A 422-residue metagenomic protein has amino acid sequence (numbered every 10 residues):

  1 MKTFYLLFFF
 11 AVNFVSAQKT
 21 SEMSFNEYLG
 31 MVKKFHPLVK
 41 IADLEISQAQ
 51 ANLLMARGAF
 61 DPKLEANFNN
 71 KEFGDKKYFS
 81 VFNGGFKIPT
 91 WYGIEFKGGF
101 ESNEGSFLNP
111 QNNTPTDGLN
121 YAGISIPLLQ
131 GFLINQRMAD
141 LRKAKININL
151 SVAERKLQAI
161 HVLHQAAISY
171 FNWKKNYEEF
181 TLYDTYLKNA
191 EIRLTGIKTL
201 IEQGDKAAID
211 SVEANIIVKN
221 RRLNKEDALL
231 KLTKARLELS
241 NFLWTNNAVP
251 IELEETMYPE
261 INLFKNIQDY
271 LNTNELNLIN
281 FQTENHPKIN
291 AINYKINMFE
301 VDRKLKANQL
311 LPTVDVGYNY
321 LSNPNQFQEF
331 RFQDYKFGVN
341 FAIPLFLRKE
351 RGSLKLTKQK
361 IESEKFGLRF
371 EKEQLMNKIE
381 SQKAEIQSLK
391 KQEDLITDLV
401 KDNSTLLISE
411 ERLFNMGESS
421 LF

Functional and structural regions predicted by a protein language model:
M1-E22: Bacterial Sec-dependent N-terminal signal peptides
A17-F79, L129, L133-R137, K143-K145 (+7 more regions): Bacterial Sec-pathway N-terminal export signals of envelope proteins
L29, I41-A42, I46-A56, Q158-D184 (+7 more regions): Amphipathic alpha-helical coiled-coil segments
R57-F60, K87, K97-G99, D117-G123 (+7 more regions): Membrane-embedded alpha-helical bundles of multi-pass transporters/translocases, especially carrier/permease families
L64-Y78, G93-P115, L119, G123-L157 (+2 more regions): Small/polar (Gly/Ser/Thr/Ala-rich) solvent-exposed segments that form structured loops/beta-strands/short helices used
G85, G123, D302-L305, N340-A342: Outer-membrane beta-barrel architecture
V152-L278, E385: Periplasmic alpha-helical coiled-coil/stalk elements that build and connect Gram-negative outer-membrane
A228, P287, E364: Metallo-beta-lactamase
